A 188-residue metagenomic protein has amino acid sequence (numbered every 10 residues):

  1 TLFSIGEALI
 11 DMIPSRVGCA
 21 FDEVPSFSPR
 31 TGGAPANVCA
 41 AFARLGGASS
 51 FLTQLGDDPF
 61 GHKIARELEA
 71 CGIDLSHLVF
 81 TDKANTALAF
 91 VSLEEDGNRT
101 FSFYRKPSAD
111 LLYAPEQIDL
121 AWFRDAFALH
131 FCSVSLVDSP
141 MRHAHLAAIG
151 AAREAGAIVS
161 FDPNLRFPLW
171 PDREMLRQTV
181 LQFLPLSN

Functional and structural regions predicted by a protein language model:
T1-D74, Y113: Glycine-rich phosphate/adenosyl-contacting loop at the front of the ribokinase-like
T1-F3, E69, L75, E95-N188: Ribokinase/PfkB-type carbohydrate-kinase core domain
L52-L55, T81, L93: Acidic/polar N-terminal loop/beta-strand segments that form early-domain functional surfaces
T53, L78, V134: Glycine- and other small-residue-rich loops at beta-strand/loop junctions that grip anionic moieties
G56-D57, D82, R166-F167: Conserved beta-strand edge residues that scaffold enzyme active sites
P59-G61, N85-A87, L169-W170: Short secondary-structure boundary/hinge segments and terminal tails
H77-T86: A short, structured active-site edge motif that brings together acidic residues
L88-S92: Short beta-strand scaffold segments in enzyme catalytic cores
